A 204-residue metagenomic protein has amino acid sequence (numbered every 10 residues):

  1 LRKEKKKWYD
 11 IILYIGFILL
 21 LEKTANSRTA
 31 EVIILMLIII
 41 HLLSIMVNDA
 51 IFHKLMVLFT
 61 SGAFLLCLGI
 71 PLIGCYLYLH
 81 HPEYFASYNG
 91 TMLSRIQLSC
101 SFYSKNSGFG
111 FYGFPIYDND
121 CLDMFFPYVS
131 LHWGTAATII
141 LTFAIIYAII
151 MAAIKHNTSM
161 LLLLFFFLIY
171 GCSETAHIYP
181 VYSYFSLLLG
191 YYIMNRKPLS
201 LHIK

Functional and structural regions predicted by a protein language model:
R2-I12, A50-V57, I149-L163: Membrane-interface helix-loop-helix junctions at transmembrane boundaries of multi-pass membrane enzymes, predominantly
E4, M46, H53-K54, M194-K204: Transmembrane signal-anchor hairpin modules in multi-pass inner-membrane enzymes, especially those that act on
I11-L42, H132-T135, C172-V181: Helix-loop-helix junctions and helix-breaking kinks within/between transmembrane helices of multi-pass membrane
I15-L20, I38-L42, A63-Y76, L141-I149 (+1 more regions): Hydrophobic core of alpha-helical transmembrane segments in multi-pass integral membrane proteins
E22-N26, L42-A86: A membrane-periplasm/extracellular boundary helix in multi-pass inner-membrane enzymes that assemble envelope glycans
G90-C121, G134-T138: TM-adjacent membrane-interface loops and short helices in multi-pass inner/ER membrane proteins
I116-A152, I169-G171: A conserved mid-to-late transmembrane alpha helix and its immediate loop/hinge that forms the functional core
L163-L168, Y179-K204: Transmembrane alpha-helices of multi-pass inner-membrane enzymes
